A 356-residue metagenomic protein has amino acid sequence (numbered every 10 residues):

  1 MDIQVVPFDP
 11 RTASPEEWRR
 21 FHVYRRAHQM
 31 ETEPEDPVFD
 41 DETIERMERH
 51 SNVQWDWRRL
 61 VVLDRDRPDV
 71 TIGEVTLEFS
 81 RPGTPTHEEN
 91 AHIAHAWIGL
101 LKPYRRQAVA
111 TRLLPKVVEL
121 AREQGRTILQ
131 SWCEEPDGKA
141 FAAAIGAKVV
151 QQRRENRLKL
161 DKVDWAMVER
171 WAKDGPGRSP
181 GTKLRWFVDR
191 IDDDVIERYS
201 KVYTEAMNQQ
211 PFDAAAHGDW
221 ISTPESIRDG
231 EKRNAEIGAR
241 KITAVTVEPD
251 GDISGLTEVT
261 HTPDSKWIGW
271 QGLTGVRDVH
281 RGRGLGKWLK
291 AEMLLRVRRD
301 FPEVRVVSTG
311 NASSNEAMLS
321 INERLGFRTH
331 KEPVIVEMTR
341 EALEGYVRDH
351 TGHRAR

Functional and structural regions predicted by a protein language model:
M1-W55, R178-E225, H350-R356: Short amphipathic alpha-helix that is part of the acyltransferase structural core
P7, R106, L114-D192, P333-M338: Acyl-donor-binding surface of acyltransferase catalytic domains
Q29-L60, D64, V75-T86, M207-I268 (+1 more regions): A conserved beta-strand-loop-helix scaffold within acyl/acetyltransferase catalytic domains
V70-T127: Long, hydrophobic/aromatic-enriched structural stretches that serve as scaffold segments
L100, R106-E119, A143-A144, V276 (+1 more regions): Conserved acetyl-CoA-binding loop-helix of GNAT-fold acetyltransferases
R105, L129-K139, R277-R281, V307-L319 (+1 more regions): Conserved beta-strand-loop-alpha-helix junction that forms the acyl-donor binding cleft
I145-D164, I242-A244, G272, L295-R356: Active-site/acyl-donor-binding loops of N-acyltransferases
D250-T309, I321-N322: Compact recognition or signaling/catalytic modules
